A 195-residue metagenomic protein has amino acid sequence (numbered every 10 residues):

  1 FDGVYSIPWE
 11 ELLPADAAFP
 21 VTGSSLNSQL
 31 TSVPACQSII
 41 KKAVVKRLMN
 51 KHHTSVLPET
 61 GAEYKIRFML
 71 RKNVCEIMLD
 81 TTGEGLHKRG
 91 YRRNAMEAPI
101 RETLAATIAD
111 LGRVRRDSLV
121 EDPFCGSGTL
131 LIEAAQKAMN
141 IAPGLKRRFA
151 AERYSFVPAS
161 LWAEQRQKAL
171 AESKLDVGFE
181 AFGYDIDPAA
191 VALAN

Functional and structural regions predicted by a protein language model:
F1-A62: Non-catalytic nucleic-acid substrate-recognition regions in nucleic-acid-modifying enzymes
A17-F19, A62-Y64, S118, V177-E180: Residue-level recognition of the N-termini of beta-strands and the immediately preceding loop/turn
V21, F68, A194: Residue-level signal for inorganic ion chemistry
T22-L26, L86-R89, S173-L175: Short glycine/proline-rich turn/loop motifs
P58-T60, R67-M69, S173: Replace "in large, NTP-powered and nucleic-acid-processing enzymes" with "in large, NTP-powered factors and other
I66-L79: C-terminal edge-of-domain segments
I77-R113: SAM-dependent Rossmann-like transferase core, predominantly class I methyltransferases with a strong bias toward
I100-N195: Conserved S-adenosyl-L-methionine
